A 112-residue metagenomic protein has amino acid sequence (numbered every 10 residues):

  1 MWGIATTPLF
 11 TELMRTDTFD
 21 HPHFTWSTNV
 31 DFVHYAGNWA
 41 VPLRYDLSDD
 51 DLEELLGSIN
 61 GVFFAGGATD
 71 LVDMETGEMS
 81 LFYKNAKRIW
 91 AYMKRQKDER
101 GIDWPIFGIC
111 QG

Functional and structural regions predicted by a protein language model:
M1-Q111: N-terminal beta1-alpha1 cap of cysteine-dependent amidohydrolase-like domains
